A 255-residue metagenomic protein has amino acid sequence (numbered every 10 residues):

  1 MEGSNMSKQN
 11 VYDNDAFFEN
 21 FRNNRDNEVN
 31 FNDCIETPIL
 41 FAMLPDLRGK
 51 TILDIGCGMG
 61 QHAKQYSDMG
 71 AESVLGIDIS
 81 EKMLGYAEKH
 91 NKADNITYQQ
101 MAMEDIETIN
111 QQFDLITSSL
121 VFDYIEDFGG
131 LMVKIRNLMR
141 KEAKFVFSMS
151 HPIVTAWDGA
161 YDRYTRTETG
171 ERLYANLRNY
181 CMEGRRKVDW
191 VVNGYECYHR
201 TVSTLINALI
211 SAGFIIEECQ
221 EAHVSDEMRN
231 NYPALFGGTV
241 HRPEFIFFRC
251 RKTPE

Functional and structural regions predicted by a protein language model:
E2-L47, Q61, Q65, Y86: Conserved class I S-adenosyl-L-methionine
L53-I55, M59-D105: Class I SAM-dependent methyltransferase SAM/SAH-binding core
E107-I116: A short acidic, Gly/Pro-enriched loop at the edge of an enzyme's catalytic core that lines a small-molecule cofactor
L120-D123: Short catalytic micro-motifs in class I SAM-dependent methyltransferases
G129-K144: A short glycine-rich, Lys/Arg-flanked "PGG" loop and its adjoining helix->strand segment in the class I
F145-E183: Conserved class I S-adenosyl-L-methionine
M149, I153-A160, D189-S203: Acceptor-substrate binding/catalytic loop of class I
R185, E196-C219: Short alpha-helix
